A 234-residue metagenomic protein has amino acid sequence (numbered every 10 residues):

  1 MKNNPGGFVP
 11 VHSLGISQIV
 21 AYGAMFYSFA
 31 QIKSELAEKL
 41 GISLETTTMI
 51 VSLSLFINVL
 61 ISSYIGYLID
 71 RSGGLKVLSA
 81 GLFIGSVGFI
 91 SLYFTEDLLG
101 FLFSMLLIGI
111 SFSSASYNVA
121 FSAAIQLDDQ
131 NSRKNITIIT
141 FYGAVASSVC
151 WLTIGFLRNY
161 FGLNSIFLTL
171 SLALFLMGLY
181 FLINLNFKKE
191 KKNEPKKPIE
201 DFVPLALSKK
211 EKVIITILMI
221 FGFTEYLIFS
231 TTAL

Functional and structural regions predicted by a protein language model:
I19, L99-A115, M219-F223: Hydrophobic core of transmembrane alpha-helices in multi-pass small-molecule transporters, especially MFS/SLC-type
M25-L36, S208-L234: Extracytoplasmic gate region of multi-pass secondary transporters
Y27, S54-S63, S147-S148: Residue-level signature of mid-helix packing/kink "hotspots" within the transmembrane helices of 12-pass Major
L60-L98: Conserved MFS/SLC helix-loop-helix module at the cytosolic interface between two early adjacent transmembrane helices
S114-D128: Intracellular juxtamembrane helix-capping segments at the cytosolic ends of symmetry-related transmembrane helices
N131-L152: Glycine-rich segments within core transmembrane alpha-helices of 12-TM secondary carriers
S165-N184: Symmetry-related core transmembrane helices of the 12-TM Major Facilitator Superfamily/SLC fold
N186-P204: Flexible cytoplasmic inter-helical loops of multi-pass small-molecule transporters
